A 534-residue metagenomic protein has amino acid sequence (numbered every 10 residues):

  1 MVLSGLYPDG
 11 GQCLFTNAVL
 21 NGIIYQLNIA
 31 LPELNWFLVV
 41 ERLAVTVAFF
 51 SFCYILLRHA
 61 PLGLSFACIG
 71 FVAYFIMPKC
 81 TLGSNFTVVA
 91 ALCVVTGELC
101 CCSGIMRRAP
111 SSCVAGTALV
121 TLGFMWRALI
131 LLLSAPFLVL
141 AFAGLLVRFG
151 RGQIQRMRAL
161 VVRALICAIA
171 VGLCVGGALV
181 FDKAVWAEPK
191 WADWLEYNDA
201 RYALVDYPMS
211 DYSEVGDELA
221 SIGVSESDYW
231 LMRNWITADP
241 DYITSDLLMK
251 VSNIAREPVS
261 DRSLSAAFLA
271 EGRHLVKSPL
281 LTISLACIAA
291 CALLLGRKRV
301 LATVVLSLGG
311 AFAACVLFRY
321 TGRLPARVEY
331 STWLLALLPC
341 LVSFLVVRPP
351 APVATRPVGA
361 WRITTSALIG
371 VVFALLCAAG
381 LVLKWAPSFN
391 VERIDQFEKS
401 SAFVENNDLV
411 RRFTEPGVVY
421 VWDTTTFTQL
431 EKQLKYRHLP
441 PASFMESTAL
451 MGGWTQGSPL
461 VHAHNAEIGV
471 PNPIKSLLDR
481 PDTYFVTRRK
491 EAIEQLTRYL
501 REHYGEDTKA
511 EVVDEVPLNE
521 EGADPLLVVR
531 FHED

Functional and structural regions predicted by a protein language model:
D9-A44: Short hydrophobic/aromatic helix or loop-helix immediately within or flanking a transmembrane segment in polytopic
S51-Y54, A266-L301: Hydrophobic, aromatic-rich transmembrane alpha-helices and their immediate juxtamembrane boundary segments
P61-C68, C101-T121, S366, G370: Short hydrophobic alpha-helices at membrane interfaces in multi-pass membrane enzymes
F75, S112-I130, L138-V139, C167-G177: Membrane-interface alpha helices of multi-pass inner-membrane proteins
P110, L160-V171, R348-A386: Signature aromatic-anchored transmembrane alpha helix within multi-pass, membrane-resident enzymes that catalyze glycan
L133-G172, G380: Perimembrane helix-loop-helix junctions
A184-S263, S443-L460: Membrane-proximal stem/loop segments at transmembrane-domain junctions that anchor or position
V404-A492: Short periplasmic/luminal acceptor-recognition loop of GT-C membrane glycosyltransferases, typified by
